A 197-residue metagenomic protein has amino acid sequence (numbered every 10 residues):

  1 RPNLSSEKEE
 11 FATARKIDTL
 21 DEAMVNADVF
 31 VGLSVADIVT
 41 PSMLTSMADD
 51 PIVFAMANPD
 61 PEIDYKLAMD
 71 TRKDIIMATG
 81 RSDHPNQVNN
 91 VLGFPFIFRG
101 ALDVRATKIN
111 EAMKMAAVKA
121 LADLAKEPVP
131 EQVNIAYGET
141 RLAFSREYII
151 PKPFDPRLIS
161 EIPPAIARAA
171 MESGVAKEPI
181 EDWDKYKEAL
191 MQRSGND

Functional and structural regions predicted by a protein language model:
R1-L4, S42-L44, D64-A68, N89: Short acidic, glycine/serine/threonine-rich loops at helix termini
R1-V35: Glycine-rich phosphate/diphosphate-binding loop of Rossmann-like nucleotide-binding domains
A12, L33-A36, S46-D49, M56-I63: N-terminal Rossmann-like NAD(P) cofactor-binding subdomain of oxidoreductases, focused on the glycine-rich
A23-M24, L44-M47: A short, aliphatic-rich alpha-helical micro-motif
A55-P163, A167-I180: Adenosine-phosphate binding glycine-rich loop
I180-D197: Long, charged amphipathic helices and adjacent flexible linkers at domain junctions
